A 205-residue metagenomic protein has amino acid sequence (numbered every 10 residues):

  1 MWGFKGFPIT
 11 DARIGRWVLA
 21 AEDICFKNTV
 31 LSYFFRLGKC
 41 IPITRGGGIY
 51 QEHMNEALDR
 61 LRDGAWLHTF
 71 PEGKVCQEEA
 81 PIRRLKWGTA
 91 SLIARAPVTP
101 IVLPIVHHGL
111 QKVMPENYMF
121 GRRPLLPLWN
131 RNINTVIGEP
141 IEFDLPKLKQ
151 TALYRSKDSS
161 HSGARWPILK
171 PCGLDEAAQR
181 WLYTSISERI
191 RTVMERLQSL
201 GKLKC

Functional and structural regions predicted by a protein language model:
M1-G48: Catalytic core of membrane glycerolipid acyltransferases/transacylases, capturing the structured, soluble-facing
I24, G47-Q51, I82-K86: A conditional alpha-helix N-cap/helix-loop micro-motif detector
T29-Y33, W66, K74-L174: A cross-family acyltransferase "interaction/gating" segment
K39-G47, V75-A80, A177: Surface-exposed cleft-lining segments at the edges of enzyme active sites
P42, H68-F70: Structural motif
Y154-A178, L182-L200: C-terminal terminal-subdomain/extension
G201-C205: C-terminal/domain-terminus segments
